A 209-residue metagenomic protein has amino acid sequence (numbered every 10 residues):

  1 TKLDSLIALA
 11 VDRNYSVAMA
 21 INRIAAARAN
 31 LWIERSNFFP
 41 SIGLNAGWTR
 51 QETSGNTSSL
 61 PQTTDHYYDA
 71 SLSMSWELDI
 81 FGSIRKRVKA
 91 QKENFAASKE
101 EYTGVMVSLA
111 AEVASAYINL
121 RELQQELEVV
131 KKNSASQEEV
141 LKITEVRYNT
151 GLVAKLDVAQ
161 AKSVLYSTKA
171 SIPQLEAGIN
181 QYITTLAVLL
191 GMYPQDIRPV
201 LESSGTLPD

Functional and structural regions predicted by a protein language model:
T1, A8, A46-S73, D196-D209: Small/polar, glycine/serine/threonine/aspartate-rich low-complexity segments that form flexible
T1-N30, P208-D209: Bacterial Sec-pathway N-terminal export signals of envelope proteins
L3-S5, A26, Y67-D69, S115 (+1 more regions): Transmembrane beta-barrel architecture of outer-membrane proteins
D12, F39, D79-F81, A110: Outer-membrane beta-barrel channels and translocator barrels
A26, W48-S54, L78, L190: Transmembrane beta-strands of outer-membrane beta-barrel pores
R35, S73-E77: Transmembrane beta-barrel domains of outer membrane proteins
F39-S41, Q181: Strand-connecting loop/turn motifs
I84, E100, G104-D209: Periplasmic alpha-helical coiled-coil/stalk elements that build and connect Gram-negative outer-membrane
